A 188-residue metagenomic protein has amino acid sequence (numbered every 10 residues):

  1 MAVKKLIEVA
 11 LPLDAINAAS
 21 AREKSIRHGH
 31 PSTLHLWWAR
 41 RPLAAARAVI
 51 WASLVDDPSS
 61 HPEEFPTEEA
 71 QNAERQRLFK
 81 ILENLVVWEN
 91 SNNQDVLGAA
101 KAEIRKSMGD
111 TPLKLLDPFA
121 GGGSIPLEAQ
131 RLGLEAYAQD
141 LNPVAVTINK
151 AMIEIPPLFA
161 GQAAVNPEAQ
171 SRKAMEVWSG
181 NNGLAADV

Functional and structural regions predicted by a protein language model:
M1-V188: S-adenosyl-L-methionine-dependent nucleic acid methyltransferase catalytic domains
